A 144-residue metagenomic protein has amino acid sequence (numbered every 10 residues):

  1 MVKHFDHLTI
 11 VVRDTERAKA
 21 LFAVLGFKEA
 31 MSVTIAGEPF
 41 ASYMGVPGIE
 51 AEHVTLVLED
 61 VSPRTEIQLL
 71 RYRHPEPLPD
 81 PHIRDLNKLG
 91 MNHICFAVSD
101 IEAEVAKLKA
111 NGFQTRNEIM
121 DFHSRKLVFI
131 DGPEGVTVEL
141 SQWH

Functional and structural regions predicted by a protein language model:
M1-R17, L25-V33, M91-F96, H144: N-terminal beta-strand motif that seeds the catalytic metal site of vicinal oxygen chelate
H4, E50-E52, T65, N87-N92 (+1 more regions): Residues that flank catalytic or metal-binding motifs in active/ligand-binding sites
V11-R64, A110, V128-D131: Core segments of cupin and vicinal oxygen chelate
S32-T34, T55, T65-Q68, P79 (+1 more regions): Vicinal oxygen chelate
S62, P75-E76: Active-site/binding-pocket entry motifs
D80, R84-K88: Non-DNA-binding regulatory cores of transcription-related proteins, predominantly C-terminal effector-binding
